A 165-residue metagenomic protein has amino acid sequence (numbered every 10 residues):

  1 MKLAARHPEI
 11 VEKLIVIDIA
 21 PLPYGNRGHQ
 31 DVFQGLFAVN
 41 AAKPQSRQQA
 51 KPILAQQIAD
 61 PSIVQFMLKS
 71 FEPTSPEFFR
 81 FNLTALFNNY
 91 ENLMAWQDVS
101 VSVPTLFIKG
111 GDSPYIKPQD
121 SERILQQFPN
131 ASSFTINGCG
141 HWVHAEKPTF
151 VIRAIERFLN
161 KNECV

Functional and structural regions predicted by a protein language model:
M1-Q45: Flexible "cap/lid" loop of the alpha/beta hydrolase fold
A5-E9, Q126, R153, R157: Short, well-ordered alpha-helices that flank and scaffold nucleotide-derived cofactor binding pockets
I15, R47-I53, M94, I108 (+2 more regions): A hydrolase-biased, glycine/serine/histidine/acidic-enriched motif that marks catalytic-domain neighborhoods in diverse
I19, G110, G138: Cofactor-binding loop segments of dinucleotide-utilizing enzymes, especially the Rossmann-like FAD- and NAD(P)+-binding
R27, A42-V99: Conserved alpha/beta-hydrolase catalytic His-Asp/Glu region
S75-Q127, S132-T135: Conserved serine/cysteine hydrolase catalytic core
A131-V165: Catalytic active-site module of serine/aspartate enzymes centered on a nucleophile-bearing elbow/loop
